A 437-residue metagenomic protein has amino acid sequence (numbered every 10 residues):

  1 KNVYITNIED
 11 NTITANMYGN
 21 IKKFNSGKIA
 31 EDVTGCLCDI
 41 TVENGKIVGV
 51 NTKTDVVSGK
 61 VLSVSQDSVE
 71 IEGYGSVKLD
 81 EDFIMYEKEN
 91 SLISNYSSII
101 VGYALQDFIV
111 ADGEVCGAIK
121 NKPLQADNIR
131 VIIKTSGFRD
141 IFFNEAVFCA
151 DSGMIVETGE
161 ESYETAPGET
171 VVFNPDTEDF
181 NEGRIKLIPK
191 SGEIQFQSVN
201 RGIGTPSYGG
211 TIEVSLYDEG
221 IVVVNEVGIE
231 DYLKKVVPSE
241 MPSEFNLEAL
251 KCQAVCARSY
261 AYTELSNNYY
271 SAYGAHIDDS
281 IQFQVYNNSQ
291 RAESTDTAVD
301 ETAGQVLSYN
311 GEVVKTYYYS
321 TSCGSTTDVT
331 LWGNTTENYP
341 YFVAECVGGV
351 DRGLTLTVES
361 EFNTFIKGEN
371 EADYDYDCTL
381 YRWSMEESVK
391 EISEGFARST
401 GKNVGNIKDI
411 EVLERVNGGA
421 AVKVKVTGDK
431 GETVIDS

Functional and structural regions predicted by a protein language model:
K1-S437: Conserved, single-site charged/polar hotspot
